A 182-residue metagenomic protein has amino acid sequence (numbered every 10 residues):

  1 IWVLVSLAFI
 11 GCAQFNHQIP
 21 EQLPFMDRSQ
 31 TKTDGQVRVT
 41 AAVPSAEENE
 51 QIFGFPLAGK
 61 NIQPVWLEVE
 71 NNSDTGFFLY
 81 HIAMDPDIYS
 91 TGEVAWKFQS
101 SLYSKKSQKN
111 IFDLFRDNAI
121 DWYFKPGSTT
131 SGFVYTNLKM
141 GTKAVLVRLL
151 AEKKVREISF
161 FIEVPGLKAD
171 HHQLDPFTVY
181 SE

Functional and structural regions predicted by a protein language model:
I1-V5: Sec-dependent signal peptide recognition, specifically the positively charged N-region followed immediately by
F9-G11: C-terminal motif of bacterial Sec signal peptides marking the signal peptidase cleavage site
A13-P20, A83, D117-E182: Surface-exposed edge beta-strand/loop patches
I19-G59, V179-S181: Low-complexity, acidic Ser/Thr/Pro/Gly-rich terminal tails and inter-domain linkers that flank the onset of structured
D34-Q36, K60-P64, F77-L79, A119 (+2 more regions): Extracytoplasmic
N49-P64, S73-G76, Y123-K125: Short, solvent-exposed beta-strand/turn "edge" segments of beta-rich domains on protein surfaces
V65-V69, V134: Buried hydrophobic-core signal for structured, non-transmembrane domains
E70-P126, T130, H172-Q173: The feature marks short-to-medium sequence segments in extracytoplasmic or secretory-pathway proteins
